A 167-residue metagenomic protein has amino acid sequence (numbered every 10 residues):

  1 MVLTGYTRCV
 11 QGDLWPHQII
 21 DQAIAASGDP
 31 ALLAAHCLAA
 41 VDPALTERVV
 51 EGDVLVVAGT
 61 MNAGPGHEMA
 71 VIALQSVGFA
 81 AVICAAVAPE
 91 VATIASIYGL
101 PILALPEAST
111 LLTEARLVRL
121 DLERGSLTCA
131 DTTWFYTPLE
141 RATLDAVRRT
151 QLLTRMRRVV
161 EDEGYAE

Functional and structural regions predicted by a protein language model:
M1-L32: Long, charge-dense accessory insertions within large macromolecular proteins
Q11-P16, G64-H67, V147-R148, L152-R157: Conserved phosphate/anionic-ligand binding catalytic regions in large, soluble enzymes, centered on
I20-R124: Feature captures the catalytic cores and cofactor-binding loops of soluble hydro-lyases/lyases that act on carboxylate
S96-E167: Acidic, glycine-rich flexible loop/linker segments
